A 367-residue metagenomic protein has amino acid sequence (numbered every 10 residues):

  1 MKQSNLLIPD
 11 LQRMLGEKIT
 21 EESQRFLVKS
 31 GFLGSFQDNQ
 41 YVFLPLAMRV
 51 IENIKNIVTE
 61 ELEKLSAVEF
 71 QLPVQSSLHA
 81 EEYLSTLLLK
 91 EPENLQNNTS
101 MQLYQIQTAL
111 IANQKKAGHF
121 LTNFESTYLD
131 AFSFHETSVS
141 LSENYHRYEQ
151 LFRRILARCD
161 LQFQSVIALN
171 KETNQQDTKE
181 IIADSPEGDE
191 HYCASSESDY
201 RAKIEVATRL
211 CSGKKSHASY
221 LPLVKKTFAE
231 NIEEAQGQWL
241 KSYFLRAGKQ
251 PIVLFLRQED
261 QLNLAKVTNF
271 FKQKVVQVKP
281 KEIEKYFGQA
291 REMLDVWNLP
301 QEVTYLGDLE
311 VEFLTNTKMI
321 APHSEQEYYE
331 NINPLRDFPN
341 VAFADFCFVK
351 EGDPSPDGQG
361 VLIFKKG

Functional and structural regions predicted by a protein language model:
M1-E82, T127-K171, F255, E259-D260: TRNA-binding/sensing appendages of the translation machinery
N5-F26, L78-D130, G237-Q238, K365-G367: Conserved alpha/beta core surface patches that mediate binding of polyanionic ligands
L6-D10, F32, Q40-F43, R49-V50 (+10 more regions): Residue-level preference for alpha-helix termini and adjacent loops
K55, S85-L89, Q114, G118-A131 (+1 more regions): Extended, low-hydrophobicity, polar/charged segments
T59, E63-A67, L89, E93 (+1 more regions): Generic short alpha-helical segment signal, independent of protein family or function, capturing local helix propensity
S66-V68, N97-S100, D177, Q238-K241: Short, basic and Ser/Thr-rich N-terminal targeting/leader segments
